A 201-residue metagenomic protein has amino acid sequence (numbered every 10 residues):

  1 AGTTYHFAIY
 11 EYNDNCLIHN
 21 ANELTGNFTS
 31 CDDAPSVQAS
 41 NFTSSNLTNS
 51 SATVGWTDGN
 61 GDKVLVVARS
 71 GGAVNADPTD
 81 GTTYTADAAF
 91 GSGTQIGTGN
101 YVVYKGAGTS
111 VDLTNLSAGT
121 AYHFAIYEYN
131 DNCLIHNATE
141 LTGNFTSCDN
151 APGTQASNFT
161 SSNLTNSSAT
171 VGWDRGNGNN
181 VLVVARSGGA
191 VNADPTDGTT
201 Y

Functional and structural regions predicted by a protein language model:
A1, D14, A68-S117, D131 (+1 more regions): Recognizes extended acidic, P/S/T-rich segments that occur within or adjacent to Ig-like beta-sandwich modules
A1-G2, S44, W56, V111-T114 (+2 more regions): Hydrophobic core positions of the immunoglobulin-like beta-sandwich fold
G2-T4, G61, G119-A121, G178: Extracellular Ig-like/FN3 beta-sandwich strand-entry sites
H6-Y12, H123-Y129: Extracellular recognition modules
N13-S36, Y129-G153: Extracellular fibronectin type III
S40-S50, S157-S167: Short, solvent-exposed loop/edge segments of extracellular or virion-exposed proteins
S50-K63, S167-N180: Conserved aromatic anchor
